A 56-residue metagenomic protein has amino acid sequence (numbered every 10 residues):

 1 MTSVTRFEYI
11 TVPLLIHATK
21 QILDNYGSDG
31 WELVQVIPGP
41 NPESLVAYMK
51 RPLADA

Functional and structural regions predicted by a protein language model:
M1-A56: Terminus-proximal functional modules
